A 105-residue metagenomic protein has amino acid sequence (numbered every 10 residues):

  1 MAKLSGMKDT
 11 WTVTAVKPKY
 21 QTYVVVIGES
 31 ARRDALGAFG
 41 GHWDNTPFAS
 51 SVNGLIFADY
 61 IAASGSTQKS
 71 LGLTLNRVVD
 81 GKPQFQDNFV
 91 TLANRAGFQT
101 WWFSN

Functional and structural regions predicted by a protein language model:
M1-V25, S30-N105: Active-site-proximal alpha/beta segments of enzymes that process anionic O-linked groups
